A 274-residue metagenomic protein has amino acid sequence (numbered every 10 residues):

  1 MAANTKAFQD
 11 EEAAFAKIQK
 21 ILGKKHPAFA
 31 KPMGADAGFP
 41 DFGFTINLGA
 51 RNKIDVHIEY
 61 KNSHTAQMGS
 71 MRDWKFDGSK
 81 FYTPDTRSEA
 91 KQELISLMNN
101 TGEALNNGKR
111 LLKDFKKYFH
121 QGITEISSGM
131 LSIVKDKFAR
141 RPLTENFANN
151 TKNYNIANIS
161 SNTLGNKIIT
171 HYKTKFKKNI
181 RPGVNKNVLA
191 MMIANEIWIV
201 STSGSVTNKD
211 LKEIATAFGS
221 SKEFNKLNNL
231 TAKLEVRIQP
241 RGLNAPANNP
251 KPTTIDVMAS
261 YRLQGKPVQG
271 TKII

Functional and structural regions predicted by a protein language model:
M1-A2, I274: Non-Sec secretion/translocation targeting segments of pathogen effectors
A3-G78: Catalytic centers of nucleases
T5, K53, E59-A245, R262: Catalytic cores of nucleic-acid endonucleases
K25, A30, G38, I238 (+2 more regions): Selective for proline/serine-rich intrinsically disordered segments in cytosolic/nuclear regulatory regions
D41-F42, K175, D256: Poly-acidic low-complexity segments
P240-I274: Charge-dense, extended regions
